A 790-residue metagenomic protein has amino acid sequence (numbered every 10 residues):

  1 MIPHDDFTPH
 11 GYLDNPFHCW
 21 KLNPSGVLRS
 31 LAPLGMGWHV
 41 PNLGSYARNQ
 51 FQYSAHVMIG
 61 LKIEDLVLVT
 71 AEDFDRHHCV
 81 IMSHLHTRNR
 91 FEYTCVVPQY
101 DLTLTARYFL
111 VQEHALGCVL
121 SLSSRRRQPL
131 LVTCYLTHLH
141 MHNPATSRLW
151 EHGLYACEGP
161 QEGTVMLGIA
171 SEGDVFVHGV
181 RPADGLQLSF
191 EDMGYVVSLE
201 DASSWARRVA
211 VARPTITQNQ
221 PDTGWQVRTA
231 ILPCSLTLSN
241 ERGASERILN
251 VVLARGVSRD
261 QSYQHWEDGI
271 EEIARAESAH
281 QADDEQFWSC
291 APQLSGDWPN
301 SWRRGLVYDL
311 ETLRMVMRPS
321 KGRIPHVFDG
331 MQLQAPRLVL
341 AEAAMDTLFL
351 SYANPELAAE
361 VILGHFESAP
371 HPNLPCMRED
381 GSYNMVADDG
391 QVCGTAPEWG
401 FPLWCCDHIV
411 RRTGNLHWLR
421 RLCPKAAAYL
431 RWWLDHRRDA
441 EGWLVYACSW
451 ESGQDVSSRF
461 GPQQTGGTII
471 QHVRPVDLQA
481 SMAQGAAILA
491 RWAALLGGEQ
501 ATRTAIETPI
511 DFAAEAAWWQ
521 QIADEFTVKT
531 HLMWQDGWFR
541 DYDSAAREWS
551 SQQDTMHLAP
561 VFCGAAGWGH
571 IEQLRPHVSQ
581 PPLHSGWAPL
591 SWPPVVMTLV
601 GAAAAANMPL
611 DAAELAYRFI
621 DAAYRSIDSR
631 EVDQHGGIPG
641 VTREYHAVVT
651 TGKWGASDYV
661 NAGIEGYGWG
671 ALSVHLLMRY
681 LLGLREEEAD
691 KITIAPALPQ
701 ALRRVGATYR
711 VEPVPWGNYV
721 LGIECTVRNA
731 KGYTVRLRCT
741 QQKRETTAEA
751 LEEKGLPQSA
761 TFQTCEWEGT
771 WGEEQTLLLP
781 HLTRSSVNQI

Functional and structural regions predicted by a protein language model:
M1-W298, A341, A353, A605-L610 (+4 more regions): Terminal accessory carbohydrate-recognition/targeting modules of carbohydrate-active enzymes
L238-N240, A244-I270, Q332-L333, M377-F401 (+3 more regions): The feature captures the catalytic groove of carbohydrate-active enzymes
I273-A276, P336-S449, P475-Q479, A483 (+4 more regions): Aromatic-rich carbohydrate-recognition surfaces in CAZymes
S295-R303, L350-I362, I409-A427, A440-E441 (+4 more regions): Structural helix-adjacent loops and short alpha-helical linkers that scaffold large soluble proteins
G296-M315, H365, A369-L374, R412-D477 (+3 more regions): Active-site acid/base region of carbohydrate-active enzymes
D309-K321, N354-R378, L422-E441, W519-W538 (+3 more regions): Long, well-ordered core segments of solenoidal/helical folds
M317-L333, P370-D388, D435-G467, T530-R547 (+2 more regions): Glycine- and aromatic-rich loop/turn segments at beta-sheet edges
L496-E499, I506-D541, H570-V720: Non-catalytic carbohydrate-binding regions of carbohydrate-active enzymes
